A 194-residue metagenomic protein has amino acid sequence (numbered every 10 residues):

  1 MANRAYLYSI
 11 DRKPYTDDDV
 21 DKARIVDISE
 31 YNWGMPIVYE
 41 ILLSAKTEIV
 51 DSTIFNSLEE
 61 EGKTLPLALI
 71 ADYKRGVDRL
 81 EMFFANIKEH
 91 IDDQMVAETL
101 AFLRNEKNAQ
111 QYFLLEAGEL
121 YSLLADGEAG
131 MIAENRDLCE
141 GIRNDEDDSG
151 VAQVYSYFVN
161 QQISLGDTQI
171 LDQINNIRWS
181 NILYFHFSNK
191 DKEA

Functional and structural regions predicted by a protein language model:
M1-A45, F185-A194: Short, extreme N-terminal segment that most often corresponds to the first beta-strand
M1-K13, N108-A194: Acidic, proline/glycine-rich low-complexity IDRs
V20-D93: Structured domain cores in non-transmembrane regions
I25, V96-N105, I170-Q173: Intrinsically disordered, low-complexity boundary segments flanking structured domains
S29, E60, F102, G166 (+1 more regions): Short, well-ordered helical secondary-structure segments
S44-E48, N86, H90-Q94, N105-A109 (+3 more regions): Surface-exposed polar/charged interaction patches
F83-A101, M131-R143: Well-ordered, non-membrane alpha-helical segments in soluble/globular domains
